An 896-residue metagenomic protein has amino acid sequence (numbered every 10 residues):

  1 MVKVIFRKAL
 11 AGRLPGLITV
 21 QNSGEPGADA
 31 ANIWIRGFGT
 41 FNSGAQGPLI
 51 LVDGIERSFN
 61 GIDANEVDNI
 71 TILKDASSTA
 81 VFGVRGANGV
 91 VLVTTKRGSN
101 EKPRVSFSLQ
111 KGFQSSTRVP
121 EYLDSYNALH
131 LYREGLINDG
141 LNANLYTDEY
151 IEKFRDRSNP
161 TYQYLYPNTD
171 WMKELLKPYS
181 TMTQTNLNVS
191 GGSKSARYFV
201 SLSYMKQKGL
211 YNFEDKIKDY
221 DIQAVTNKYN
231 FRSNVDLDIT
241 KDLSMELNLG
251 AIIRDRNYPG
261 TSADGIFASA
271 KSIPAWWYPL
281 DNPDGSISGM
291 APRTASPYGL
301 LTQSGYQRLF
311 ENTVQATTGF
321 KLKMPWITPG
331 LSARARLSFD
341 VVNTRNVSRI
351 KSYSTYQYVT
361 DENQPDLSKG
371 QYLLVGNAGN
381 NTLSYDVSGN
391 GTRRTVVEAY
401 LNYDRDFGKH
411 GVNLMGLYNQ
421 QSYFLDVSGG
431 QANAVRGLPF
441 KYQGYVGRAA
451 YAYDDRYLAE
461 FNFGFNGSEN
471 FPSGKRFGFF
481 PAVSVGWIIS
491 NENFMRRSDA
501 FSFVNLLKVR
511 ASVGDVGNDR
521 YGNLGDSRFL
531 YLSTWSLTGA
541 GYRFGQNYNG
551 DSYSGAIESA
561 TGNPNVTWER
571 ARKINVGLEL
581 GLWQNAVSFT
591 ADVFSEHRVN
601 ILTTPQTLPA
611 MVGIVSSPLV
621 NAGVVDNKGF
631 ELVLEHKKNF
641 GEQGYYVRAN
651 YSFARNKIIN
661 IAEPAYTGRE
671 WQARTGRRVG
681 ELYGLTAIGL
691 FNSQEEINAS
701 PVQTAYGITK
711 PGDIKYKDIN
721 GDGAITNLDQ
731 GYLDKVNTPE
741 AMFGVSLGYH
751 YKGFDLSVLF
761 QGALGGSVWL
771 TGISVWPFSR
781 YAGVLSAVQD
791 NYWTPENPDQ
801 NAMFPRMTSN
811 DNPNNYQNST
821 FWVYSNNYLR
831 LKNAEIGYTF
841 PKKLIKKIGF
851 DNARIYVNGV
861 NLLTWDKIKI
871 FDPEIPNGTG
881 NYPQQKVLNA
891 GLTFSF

Functional and structural regions predicted by a protein language model:
M1-F231, M245, Q643, Y666 (+2 more regions): Short, small/polar-rich motifs associated with maturation and membrane association, primarily at protein termini
G47, N234-I253, Y258-S262, A268 (+6 more regions): Extracellular/periplasmic, surface-exposed regions of secreted and cell-surface proteins
I50, Y451, I719, Y749: Short aromatic-centered micro-motifs
I55-G98, R118-L123, Y166-N186, M205-E246 (+13 more regions): Outer-membrane beta-barrel proteins
S106-T161, T261-S262, G525-L530, N639-N737 (+1 more regions): Conserved small-residue
L141-L145, P274-G285, T294-A295, G299 (+2 more regions): Extracytoplasmic gating/loop element in the C-terminal half of outer-membrane beta-barrel translocons and assembly
P329, N737-W769: Glycine-rich, aromatic-lined ligand/substrate-binding cores of catalytic and carbohydrate-binding domains
S617-D626, Y666-L682, L728, Y732-G744 (+3 more regions): C-terminal extracellular loops and terminal segments of Gram-negative outer membrane beta-barrel proteins
